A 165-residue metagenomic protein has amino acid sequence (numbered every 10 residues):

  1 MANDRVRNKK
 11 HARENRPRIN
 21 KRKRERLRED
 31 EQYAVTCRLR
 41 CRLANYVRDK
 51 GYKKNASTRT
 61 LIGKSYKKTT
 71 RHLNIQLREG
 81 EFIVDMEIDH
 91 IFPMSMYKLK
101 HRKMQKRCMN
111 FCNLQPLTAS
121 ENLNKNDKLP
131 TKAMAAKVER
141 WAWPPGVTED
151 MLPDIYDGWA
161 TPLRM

Functional and structural regions predicted by a protein language model:
M1-R40: BZIP DNA-binding basic region
N3, K68, N113: Amphipathic alpha-helical recognition patches that constitute DNA-binding helices
R24-G80: Short, charged surface segments at domain edges that flank catalytic/cofactor-binding sites
C37, E87, N110-L114: Residues that flank catalytic or metal-binding motifs in active/ligand-binding sites
T70-R102, P116-A119: Histidine-centered catalytic micro-motifs used for acid/base chemistry in nuclease and nucleotide-processing active
M104-M109: Immediate flanking context of iron-sulfur cluster ligation sites
N110-W141: Short Cys/His-centered divalent metal-binding micro-motifs
P130-M165: A detector for short metal-coordination/catalytic motifs
